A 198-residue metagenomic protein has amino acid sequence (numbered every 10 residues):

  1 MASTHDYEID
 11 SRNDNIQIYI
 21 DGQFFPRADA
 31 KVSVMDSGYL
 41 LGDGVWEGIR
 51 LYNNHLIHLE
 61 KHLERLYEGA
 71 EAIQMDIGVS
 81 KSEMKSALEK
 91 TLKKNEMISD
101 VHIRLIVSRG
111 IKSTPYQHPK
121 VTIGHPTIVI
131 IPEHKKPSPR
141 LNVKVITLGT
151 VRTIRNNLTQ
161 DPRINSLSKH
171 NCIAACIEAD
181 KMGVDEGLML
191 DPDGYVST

Functional and structural regions predicted by a protein language model:
M1-L188, P192-Y195: Conserved alpha/beta cores of soluble small-molecule-handling proteins
T198: Glycine-rich phosphate/ribose-binding loops and adjacent secondary-structure elements that form binding surfaces
